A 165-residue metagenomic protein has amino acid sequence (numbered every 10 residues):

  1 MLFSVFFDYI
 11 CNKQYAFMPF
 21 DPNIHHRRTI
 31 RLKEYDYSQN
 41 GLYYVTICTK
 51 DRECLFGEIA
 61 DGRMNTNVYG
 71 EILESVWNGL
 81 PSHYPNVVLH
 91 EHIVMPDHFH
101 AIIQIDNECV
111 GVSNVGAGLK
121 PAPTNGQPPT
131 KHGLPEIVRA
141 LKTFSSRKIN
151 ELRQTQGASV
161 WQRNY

Functional and structural regions predicted by a protein language model:
M1-Y165: Short catalytic/metal-binding and nucleic-acid-binding patches
